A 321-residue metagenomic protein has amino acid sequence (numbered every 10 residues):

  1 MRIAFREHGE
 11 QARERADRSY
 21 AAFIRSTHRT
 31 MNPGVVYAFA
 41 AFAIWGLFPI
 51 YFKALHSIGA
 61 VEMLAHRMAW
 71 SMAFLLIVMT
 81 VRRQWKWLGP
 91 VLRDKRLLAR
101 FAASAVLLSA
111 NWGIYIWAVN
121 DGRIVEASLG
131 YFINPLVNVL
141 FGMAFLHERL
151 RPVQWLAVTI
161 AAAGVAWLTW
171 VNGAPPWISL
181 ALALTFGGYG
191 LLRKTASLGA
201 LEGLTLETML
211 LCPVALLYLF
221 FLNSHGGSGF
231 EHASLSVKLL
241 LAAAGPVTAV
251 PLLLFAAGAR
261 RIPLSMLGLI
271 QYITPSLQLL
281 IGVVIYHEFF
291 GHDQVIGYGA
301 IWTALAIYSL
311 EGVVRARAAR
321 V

Functional and structural regions predicted by a protein language model:
I3-A40, A73-F101, P152, L204 (+3 more regions): Membrane-interface interhelical linkers
Y20-E62, A163-T195, L217, V321: Glycine-/small-residue-enriched transmembrane alpha-helix faces in small-molecule transporters and effluxers
F39, A43-L47, Y51, A102-V119 (+4 more regions): Hydrophobic alpha-helical transmembrane segments of multi-pass membrane transport proteins, especially secondary
L55, M63, R67, A118-V119 (+6 more regions): Hydrophobic/aromatic residues within transmembrane alpha-helices of multi-pass small-molecule transporters
L75, V153-T169, L182, D293-G312: Hydrophobic transmembrane alpha-helices of multi-pass small-molecule transport proteins
W117, N134-Q154, S276-V295: C-terminal transmembrane-helix exit sites in multi-pass transporters
L129-I133, A200-L210, A249-V284: Helix-helix packing/entry segments at the starts of transmembrane helices
P175, Y272-V321: C-terminal-most transmembrane helix of multi-pass membrane proteins
